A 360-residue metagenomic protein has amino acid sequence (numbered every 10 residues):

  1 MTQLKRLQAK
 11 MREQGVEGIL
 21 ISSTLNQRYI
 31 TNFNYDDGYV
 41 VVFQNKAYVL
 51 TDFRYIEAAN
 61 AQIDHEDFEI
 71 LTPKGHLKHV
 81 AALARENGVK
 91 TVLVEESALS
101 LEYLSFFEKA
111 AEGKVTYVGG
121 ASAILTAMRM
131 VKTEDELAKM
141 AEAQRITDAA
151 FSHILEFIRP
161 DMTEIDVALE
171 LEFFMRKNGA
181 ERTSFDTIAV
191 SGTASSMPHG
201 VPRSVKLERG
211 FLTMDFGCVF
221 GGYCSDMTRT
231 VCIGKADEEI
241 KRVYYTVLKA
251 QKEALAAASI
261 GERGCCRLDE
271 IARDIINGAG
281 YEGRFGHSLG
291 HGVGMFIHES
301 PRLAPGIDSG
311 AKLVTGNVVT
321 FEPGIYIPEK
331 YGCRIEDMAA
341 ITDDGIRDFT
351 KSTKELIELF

Functional and structural regions predicted by a protein language model:
M1-F360: Active-site neighborhoods and metal-handling regions in enzymes and metal-associated proteins
